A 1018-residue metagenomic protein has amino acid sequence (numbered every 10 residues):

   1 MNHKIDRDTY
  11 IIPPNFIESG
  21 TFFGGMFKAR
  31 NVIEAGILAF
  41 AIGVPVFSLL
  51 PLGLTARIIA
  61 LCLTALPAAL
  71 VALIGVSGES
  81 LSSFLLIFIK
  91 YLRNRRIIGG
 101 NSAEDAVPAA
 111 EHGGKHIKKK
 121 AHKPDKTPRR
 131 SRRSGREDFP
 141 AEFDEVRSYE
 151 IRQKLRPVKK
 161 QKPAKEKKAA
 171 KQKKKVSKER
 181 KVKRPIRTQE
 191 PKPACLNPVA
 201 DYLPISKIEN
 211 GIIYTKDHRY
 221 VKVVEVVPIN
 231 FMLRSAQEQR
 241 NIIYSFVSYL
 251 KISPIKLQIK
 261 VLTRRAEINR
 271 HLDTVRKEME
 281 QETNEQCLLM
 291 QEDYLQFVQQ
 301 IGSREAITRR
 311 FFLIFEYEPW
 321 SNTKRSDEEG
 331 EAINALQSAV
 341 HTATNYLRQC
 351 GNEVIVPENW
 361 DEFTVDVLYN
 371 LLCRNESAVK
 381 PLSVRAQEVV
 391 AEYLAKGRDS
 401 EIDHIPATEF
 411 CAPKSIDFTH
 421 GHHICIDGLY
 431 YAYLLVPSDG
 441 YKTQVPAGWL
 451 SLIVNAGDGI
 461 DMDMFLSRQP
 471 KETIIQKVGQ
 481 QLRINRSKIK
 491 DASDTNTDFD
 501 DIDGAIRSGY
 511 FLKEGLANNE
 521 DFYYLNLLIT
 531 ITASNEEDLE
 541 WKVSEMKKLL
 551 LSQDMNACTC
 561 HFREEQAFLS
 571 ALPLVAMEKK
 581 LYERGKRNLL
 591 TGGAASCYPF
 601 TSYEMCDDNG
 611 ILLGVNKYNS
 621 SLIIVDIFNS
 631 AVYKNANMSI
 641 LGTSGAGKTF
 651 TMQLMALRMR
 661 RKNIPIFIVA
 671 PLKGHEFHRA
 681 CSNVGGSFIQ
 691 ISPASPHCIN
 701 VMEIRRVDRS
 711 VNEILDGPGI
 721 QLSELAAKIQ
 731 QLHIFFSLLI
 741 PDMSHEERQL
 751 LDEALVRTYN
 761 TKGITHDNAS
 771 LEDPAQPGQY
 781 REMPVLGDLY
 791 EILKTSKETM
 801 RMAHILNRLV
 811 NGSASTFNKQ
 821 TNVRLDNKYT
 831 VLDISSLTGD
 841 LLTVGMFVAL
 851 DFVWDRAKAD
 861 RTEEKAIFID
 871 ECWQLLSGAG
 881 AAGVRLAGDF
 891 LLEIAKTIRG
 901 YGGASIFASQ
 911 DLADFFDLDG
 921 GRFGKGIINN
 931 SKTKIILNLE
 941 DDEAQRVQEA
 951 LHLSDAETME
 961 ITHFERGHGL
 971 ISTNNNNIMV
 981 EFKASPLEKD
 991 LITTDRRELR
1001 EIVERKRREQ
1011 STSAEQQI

Functional and structural regions predicted by a protein language model:
M1-N15: Short, charged cytosolic
S19-F47, I205-E209, Y214, V247 (+2 more regions): Glycine-rich phosphate-binding loop of nucleotide-binding enzymes
P51-L66, Y633: Hydrophobic alpha-helical transmembrane segments
L61-A69, S77-S82, I87, Y91-P599: Extended, folded cores of ATP/NTP-driven motor/assembly subunits in large transport and secretion machines
Y202-K207, I212-I213, K222-N230, A236-I255 (+15 more regions): P-loop NTPase motor domains
G685-F688, R922-I936: A short helix-turn-beta junction within AAA+ P-loop NTPase domains corresponding to the substrate/partner-engaging
S909: H-loop/switch region of ABC-family ATPase nucleotide-binding domains
L951-R1007: Conserved P-loop NTPase
